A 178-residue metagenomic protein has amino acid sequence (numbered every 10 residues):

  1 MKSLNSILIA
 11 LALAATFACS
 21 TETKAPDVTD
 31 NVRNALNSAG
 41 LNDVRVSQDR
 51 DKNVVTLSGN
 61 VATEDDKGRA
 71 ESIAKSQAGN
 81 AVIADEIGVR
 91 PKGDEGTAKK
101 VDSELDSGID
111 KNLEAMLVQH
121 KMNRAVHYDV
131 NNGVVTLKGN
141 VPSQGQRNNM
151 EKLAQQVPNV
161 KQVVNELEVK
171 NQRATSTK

Functional and structural regions predicted by a protein language model:
K2-K178: N-terminal targeting leaders
